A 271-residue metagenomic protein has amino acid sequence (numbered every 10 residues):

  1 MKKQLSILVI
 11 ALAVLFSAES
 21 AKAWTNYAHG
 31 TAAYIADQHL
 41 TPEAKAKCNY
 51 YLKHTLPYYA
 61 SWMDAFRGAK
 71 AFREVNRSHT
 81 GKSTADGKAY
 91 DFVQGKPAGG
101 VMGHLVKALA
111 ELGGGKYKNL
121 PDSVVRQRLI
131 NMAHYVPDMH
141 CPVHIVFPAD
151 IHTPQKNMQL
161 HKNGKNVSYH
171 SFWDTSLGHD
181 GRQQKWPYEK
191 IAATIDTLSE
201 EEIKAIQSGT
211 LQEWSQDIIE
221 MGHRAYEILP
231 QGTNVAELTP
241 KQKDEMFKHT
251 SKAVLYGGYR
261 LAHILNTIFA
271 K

Functional and structural regions predicted by a protein language model:
M1-N26: Bacterial Sec-dependent N-terminal signal peptides
K22-Y135, P142-K271: N-terminal, motif-rich segments that launch catalysis or mediate targeting to/interaction with membranes, typified by
